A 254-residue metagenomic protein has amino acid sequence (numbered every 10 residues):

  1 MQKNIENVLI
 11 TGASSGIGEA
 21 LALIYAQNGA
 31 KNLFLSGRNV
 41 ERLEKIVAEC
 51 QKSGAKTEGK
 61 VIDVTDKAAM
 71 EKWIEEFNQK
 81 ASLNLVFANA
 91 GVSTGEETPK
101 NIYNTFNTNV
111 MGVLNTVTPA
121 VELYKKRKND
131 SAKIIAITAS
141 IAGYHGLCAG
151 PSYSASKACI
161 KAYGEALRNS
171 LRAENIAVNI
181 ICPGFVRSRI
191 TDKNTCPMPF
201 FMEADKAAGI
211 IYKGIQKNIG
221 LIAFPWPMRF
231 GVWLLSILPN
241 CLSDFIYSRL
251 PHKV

Functional and structural regions predicted by a protein language model:
S14-S15: Conserved glycine-rich cofactor-binding loop
A30-I46: Conserved glycine-rich Rossmann-like NAD(P)H-binding loop of the short-chain dehydrogenase/reductase
E96-N107: Short alpha-helical oligomerization interface
V117, S156: Active-site helix of classical SDR
S140: Residue(s) in the substrate-gating loop at a strand-loop-helix junction that position the organic substrate next
H145-S152: Active-site loop immediately N-terminal to the catalytic Tyr-X3-Lys motif of short-chain dehydrogenase/reductase
I180, C196-W233: C-terminal helical subdomain
